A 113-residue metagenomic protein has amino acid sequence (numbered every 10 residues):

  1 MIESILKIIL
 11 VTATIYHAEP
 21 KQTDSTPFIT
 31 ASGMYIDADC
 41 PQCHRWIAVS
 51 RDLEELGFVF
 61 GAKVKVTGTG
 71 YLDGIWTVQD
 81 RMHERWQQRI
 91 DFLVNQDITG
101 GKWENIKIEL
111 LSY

Functional and structural regions predicted by a protein language model:
I2-Y113: Solvent-exposed, well-ordered loop and adjacent helix/strand elements within mature globular domains that form
